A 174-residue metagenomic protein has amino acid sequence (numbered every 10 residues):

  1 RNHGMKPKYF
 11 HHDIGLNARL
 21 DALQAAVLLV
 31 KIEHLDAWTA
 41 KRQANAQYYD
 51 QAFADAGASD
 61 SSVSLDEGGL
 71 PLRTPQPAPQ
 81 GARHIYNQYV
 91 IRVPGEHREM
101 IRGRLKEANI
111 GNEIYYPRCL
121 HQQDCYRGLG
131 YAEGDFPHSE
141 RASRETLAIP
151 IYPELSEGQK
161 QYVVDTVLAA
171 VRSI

Functional and structural regions predicted by a protein language model:
R1-I174: PLP-dependent aminotransferase class I/II
